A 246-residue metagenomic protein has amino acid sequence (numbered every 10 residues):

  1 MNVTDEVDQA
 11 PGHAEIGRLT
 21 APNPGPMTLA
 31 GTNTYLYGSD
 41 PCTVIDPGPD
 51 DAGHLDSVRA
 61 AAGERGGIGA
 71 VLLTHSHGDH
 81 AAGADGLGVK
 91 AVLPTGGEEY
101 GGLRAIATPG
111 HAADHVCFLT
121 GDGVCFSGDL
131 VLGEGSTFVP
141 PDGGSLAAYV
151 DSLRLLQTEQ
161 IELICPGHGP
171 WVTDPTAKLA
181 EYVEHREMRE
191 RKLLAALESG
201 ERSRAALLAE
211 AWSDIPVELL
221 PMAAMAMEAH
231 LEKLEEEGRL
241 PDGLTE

Functional and structural regions predicted by a protein language model:
V7-E64, V116-G128: Conserved beta-strand hairpin/beta-sheet module of binuclear metal-dependent hydrolase folds, prominently
C42-V44, P49-D51, R104-A107, A112-A196: Metallo-beta-lactamase
A52-P94: Active-site metal-binding motif and surrounding structural segment of the metallo-beta-lactamase
A62-G67, Y100-G101, T158-E159, G200: Glycine-rich phosphate-binding loop signature in dinucleotide/nucleotide-binding domains
T74-H80, H111, H168, H230 (+1 more regions): Histidine-centered divalent metal-coordination motifs
A82, L103, G144, M222: Residue-level signal for the nucleotide or nucleotide-sugar donor/cofactor binding architecture
A84-G101, A105, G110: Structured N-terminal alpha/beta-domain signature that marks small ligand/cofactor-binding or signaling modules
A195-E246: C-terminal regulatory/interaction regions
